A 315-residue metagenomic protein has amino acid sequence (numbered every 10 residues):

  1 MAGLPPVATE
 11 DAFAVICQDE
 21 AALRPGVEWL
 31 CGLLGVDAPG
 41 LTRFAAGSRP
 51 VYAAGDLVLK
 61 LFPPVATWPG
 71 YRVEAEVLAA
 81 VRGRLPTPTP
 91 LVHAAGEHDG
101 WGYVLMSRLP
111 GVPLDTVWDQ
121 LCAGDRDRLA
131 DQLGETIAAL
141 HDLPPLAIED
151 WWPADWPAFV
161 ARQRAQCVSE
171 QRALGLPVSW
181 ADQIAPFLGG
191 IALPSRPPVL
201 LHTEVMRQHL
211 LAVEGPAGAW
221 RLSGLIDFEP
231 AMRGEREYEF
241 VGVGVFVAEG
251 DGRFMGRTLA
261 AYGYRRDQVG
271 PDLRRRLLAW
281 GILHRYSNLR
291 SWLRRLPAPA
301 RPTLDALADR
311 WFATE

Functional and structural regions predicted by a protein language model:
M1-C17, A21-V27, L78, L133 (+1 more regions): Phosphate/pyrophosphate-binding loops and the adjoining catalytic core of nucleotide-dependent enzymes
Q18-G35, E97, P110, Q120 (+7 more regions): An alpha-helical support segment within catalytic cores of ATP-dependent transferases
R24, A75, G252-G256: Short, surface-exposed alpha-helical segments at coil->helix boundaries
G26, V73, V77, Q132 (+2 more regions): Charged catalytic carboxylate motif
V36-L41, P177-D182, R265-R276: Short, surface-exposed acidic
G40-A154, V178: ATP-binding pocket architecture of kinase catalytic cores
A46-S48, L114, D131, P230-R236 (+1 more regions): Helix-rich C-terminal or lid/interface subdomains of diverse kinases
G47-G55, L59, V92, P186-F240: Active-site acidic catalytic loop and adjacent metal/ATP-binding pocket of ATP-dependent phosphoryl transfer enzymes
